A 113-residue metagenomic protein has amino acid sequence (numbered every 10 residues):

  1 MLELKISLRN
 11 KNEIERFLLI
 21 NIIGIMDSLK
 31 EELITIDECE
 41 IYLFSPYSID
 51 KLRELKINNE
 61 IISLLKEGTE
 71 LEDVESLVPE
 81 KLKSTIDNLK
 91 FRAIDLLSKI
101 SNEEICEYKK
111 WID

Functional and structural regions predicted by a protein language model:
M1-D113: Acidic, Ser/Pro/Thr-rich low-complexity regulatory regions and the short amphipathic helical interaction modules they
